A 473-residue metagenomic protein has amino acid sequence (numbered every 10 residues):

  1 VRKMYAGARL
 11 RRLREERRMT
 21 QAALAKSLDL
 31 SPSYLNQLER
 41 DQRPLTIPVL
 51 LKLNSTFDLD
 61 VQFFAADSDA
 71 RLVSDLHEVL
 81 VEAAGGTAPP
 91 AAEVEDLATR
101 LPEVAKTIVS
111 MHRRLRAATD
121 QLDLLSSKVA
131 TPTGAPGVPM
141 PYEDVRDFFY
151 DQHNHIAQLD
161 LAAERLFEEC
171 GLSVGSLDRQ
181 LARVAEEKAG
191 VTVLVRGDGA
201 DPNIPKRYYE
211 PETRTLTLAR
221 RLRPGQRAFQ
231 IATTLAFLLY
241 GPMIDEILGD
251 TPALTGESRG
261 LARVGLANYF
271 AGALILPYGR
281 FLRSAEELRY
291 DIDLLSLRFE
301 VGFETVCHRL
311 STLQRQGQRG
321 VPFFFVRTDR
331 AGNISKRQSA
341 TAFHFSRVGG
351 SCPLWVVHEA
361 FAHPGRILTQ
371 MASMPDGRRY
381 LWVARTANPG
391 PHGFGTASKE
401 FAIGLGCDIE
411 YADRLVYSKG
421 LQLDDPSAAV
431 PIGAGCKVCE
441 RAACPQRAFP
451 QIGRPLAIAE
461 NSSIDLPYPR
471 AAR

Functional and structural regions predicted by a protein language model:
V1-Y5, R12, L30, Q62-R473: Short juxta-domain linker segments that transition from a proline/glycine-rich, charged coil into a short amphipathic
A8-A23: Short basic helix-loop element that most often maps to the first helix and adjoining turn of HTH DNA-binding modules
L10, L24-A25, L35-L38, F64: Conserved hydrophobic/aromatic packing and binding residues within compact polymer-binding modules
E15, K26, S55: Alpha-helical residues within the helix-turn-helix
A23-A25, L53, D291, L295: Short alpha-helical "recognition helix" segments of helix-turn-helix
P48-F63: DNA major-groove recognition helix of helix-turn-helix/homeodomain DNA-binding modules
